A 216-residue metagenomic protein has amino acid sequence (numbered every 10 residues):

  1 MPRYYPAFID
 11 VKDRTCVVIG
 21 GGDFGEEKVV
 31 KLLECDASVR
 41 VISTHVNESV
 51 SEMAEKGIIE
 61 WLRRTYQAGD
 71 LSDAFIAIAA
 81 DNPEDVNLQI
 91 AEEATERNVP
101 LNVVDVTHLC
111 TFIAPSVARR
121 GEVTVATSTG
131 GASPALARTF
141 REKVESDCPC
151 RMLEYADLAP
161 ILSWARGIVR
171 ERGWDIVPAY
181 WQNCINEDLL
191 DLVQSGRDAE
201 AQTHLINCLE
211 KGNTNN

Functional and structural regions predicted by a protein language model:
M1-M53: Hydrophobic, well-ordered beta-alpha structural blocks that scaffold small-molecule cofactor pockets
D23-F24, E84-D85, G131: Residue-level detector of alpha-helix initiation sites
S43, W61-T65, D105: Short loop/edge segments at beta-strand edges and connector loops that shape dinucleotide/nucleotide cofactor-binding
E52-S72: Glycine-rich, highly charged phosphate/nucleotide-binding loops
I76-N82, N87-A114: ADP-ribose/adenylate-binding Rossmann-like module
N82, V103-Y155: E1/E1-like adenylate-forming module used to activate ubiquitin-like modifiers and sulfur-carrier proteins
G131-N216: An accessory alpha-helical subdomain
